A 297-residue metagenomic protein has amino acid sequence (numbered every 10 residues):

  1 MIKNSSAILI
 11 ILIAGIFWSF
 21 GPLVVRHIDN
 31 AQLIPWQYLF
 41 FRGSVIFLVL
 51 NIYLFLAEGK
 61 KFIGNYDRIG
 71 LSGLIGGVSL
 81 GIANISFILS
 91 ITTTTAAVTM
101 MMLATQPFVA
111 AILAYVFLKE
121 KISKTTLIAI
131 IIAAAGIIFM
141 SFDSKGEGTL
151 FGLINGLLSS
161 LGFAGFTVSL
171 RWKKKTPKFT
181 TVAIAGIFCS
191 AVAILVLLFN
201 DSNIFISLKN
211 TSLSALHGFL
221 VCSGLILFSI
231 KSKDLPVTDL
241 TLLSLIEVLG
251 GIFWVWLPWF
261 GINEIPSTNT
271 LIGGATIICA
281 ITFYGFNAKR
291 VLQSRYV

Functional and structural regions predicted by a protein language model:
M1-F41, V78, S86, K145-W172 (+5 more regions): Glycine-/small-residue-enriched transmembrane alpha-helix faces in small-molecule transporters and effluxers
G15, F41, T99-T105, L170-F188 (+1 more regions): Helix-helix packing/entry segments at the starts of transmembrane helices
S19, L23, G77, G81-I85 (+9 more regions): Hydrophobic/small/kink-forming positions within alpha-helical transmembrane segments of polytopic membrane proteins
I28, Y38, R42, S90 (+7 more regions): Hydrophobic/aromatic residues within transmembrane alpha-helices of multi-pass small-molecule transporters
A31-I82, V109, G162-F166, V182-N200 (+1 more regions): Transmembrane alpha-helices of multi-pass small-molecule transport proteins
G43, F142-D143, N210, L245-V297: C-terminal-most transmembrane helix of multi-pass membrane proteins
L50, L113, I122-F142, L161 (+2 more regions): Hydrophobic transmembrane alpha-helices of multi-pass small-molecule transport proteins
A57-A97, L103, F139, F219-L235: Specific transmembrane alpha-helical segments of multi-pass solute transporters/efflux pumps, especially DMT/EamA
